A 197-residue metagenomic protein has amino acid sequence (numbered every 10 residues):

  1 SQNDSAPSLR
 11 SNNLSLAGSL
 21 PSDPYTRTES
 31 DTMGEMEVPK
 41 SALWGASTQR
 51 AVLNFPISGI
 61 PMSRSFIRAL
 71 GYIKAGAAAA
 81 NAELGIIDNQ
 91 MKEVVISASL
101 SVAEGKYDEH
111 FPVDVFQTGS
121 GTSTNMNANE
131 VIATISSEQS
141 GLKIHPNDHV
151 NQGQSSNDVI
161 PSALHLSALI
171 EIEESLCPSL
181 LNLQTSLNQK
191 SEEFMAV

Functional and structural regions predicted by a protein language model:
S1-V197: Conserved, well-structured ligand/cofactor-binding cores
